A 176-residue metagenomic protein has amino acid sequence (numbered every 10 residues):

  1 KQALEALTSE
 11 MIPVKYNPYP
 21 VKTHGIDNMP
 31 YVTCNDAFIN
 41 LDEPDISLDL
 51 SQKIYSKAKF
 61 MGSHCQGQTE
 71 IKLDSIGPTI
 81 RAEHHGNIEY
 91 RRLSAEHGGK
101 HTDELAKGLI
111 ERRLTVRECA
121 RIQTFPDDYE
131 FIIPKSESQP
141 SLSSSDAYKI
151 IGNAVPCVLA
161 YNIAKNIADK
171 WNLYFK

Functional and structural regions predicted by a protein language model:
K1-K176: S-adenosyl-L-methionine-dependent DNA methyltransferase catalytic core
